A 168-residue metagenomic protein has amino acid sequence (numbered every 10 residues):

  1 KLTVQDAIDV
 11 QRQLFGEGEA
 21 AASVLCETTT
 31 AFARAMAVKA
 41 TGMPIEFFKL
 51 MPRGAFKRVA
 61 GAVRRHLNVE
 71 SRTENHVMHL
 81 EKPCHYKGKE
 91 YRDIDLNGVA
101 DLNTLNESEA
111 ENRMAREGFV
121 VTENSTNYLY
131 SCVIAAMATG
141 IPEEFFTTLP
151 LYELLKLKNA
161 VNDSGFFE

Functional and structural regions predicted by a protein language model:
K1-R116, T139, E143-E168: Charged interaction scaffolds used for protein-protein
F119-Y128: Long amphipathic alpha-helical coiled-coil segments
Y130-A136: Secondary-structure transition motif
